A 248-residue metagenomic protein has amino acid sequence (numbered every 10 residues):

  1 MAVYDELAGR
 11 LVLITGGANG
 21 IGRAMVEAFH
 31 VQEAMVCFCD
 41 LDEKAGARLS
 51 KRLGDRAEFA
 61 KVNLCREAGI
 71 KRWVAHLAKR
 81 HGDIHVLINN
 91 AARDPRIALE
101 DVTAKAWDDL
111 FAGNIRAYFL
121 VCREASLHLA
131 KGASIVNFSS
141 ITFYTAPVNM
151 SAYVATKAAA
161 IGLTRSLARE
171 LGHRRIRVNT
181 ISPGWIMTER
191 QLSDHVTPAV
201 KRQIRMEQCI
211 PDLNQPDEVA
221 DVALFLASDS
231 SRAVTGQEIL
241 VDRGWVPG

Functional and structural regions predicted by a protein language model:
M1-Y4, T145, L224, T235-G248: Short C-terminal tail/terminal secondary-structure segment of NAD(P)H-dependent dehydrogenase/reductase domains
I88, G172, R177, V234-G236: Short, small/polar-rich loop/turn modules that mediate ligand/substrate recognition or access, typified
A98-L99, T103-F111, V200-I204: Substrate-binding pocket helix/loop in short-chain dehydrogenase/reductase
C122, T156, T164: Active-site helix of classical SDR
L127, R169-H173, R232: Alpha-helical segment proximal to the catalytic Tyr-Lys
S140: Residue(s) in the substrate-gating loop at a strand-loop-helix junction that position the organic substrate next
Q208-V219, S230: A conserved structural motif in NAD(P)-dependent oxidoreductases
